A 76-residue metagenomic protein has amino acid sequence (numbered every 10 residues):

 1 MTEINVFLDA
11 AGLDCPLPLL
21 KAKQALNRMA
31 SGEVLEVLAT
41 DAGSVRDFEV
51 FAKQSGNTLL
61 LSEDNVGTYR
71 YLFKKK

Functional and structural regions predicted by a protein language model:
M1-V6, K76: Compositionally biased, disordered extreme N-termini, encompassing classical targeting presequences
I4-A11, E36: Short amphipathic
N5, R46-E49, Y71: Short non-domain terminal segments
P16-L59, E63: Amphipathic, hydrophobic secondary-structure cores in small proteins
R70-K76: Core SAM-dependent methyltransferase catalytic element
